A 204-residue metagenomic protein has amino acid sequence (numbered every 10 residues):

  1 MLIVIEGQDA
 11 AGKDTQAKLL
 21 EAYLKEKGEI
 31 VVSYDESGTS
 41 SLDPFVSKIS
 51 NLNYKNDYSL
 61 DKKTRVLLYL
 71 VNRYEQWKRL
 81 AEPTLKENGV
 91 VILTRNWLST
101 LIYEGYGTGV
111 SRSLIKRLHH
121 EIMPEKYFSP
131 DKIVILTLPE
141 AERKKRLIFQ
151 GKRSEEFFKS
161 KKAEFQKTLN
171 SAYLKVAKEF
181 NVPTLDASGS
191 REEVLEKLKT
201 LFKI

Functional and structural regions predicted by a protein language model:
I5: Hydrophobic anchor at the beta1->P-loop junction of P-loop NTPases
Q8: P-loop (Walker A) phosphate-binding loop of NTP-binding proteins
A11: ATP-binding Walker
D14: Walker A/P-loop
E21, A141-I204: NTP-dependent small-molecule kinase module
E29-V32, E36-P124: ATP-dependent small-molecule kinase phosphotransfer cores that center on conserved nucleotide phosphate-binding segments
T100-S171: A glycine- and Lys/Arg-enriched "phosphate-lid" helix/loop adjacent to the NTP-binding pocket of small-molecule kinases
